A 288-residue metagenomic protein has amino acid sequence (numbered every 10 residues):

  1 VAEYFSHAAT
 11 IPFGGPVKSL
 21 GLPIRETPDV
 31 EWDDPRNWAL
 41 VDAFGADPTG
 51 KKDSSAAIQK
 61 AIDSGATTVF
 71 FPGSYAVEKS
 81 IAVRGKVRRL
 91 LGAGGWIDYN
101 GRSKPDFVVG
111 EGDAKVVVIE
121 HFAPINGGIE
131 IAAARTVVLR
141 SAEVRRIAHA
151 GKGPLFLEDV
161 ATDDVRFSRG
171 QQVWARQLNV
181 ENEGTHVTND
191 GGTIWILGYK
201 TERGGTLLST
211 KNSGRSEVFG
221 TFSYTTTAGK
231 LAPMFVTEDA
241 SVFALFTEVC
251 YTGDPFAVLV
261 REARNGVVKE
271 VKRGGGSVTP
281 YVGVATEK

Functional and structural regions predicted by a protein language model:
V1-V69, A76-E78, A82-R140, A150-F156 (+3 more regions): Extracellular "leader-to-stem" segments immediately downstream of a signal peptide or signal-anchor in secreted/lumenal
F70-F71, N189: Hydrophobic residues in beta-strands and at strand termini
A93-G94, A114-A123, A134-R145, G151-G205 (+2 more regions): Right-handed parallel beta-helix
F235-V236: Polyanion-binding interface signature
